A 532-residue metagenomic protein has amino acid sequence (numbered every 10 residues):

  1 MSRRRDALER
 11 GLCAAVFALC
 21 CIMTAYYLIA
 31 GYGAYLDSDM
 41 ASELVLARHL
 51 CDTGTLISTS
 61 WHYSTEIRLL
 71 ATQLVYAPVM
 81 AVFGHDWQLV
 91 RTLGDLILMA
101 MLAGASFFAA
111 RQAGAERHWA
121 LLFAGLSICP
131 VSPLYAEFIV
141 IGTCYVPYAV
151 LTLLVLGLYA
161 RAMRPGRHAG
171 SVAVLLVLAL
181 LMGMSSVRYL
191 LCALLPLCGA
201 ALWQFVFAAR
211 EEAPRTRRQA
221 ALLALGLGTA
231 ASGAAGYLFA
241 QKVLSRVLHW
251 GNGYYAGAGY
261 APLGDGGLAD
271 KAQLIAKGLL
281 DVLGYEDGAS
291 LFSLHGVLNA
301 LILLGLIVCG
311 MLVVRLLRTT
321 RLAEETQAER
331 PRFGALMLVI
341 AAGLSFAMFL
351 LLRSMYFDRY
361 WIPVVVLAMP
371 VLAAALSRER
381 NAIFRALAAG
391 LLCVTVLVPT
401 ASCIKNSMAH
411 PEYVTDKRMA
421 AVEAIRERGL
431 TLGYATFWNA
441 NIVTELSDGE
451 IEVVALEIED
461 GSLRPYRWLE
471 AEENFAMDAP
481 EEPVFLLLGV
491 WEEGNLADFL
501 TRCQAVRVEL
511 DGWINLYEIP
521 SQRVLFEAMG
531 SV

Functional and structural regions predicted by a protein language model:
E9-A18, L227, A231, L304 (+2 more regions): Signature aromatic-anchored transmembrane alpha helix within multi-pass, membrane-resident enzymes that catalyze glycan
A14, L93-R117, L154-G157, M311-L312: Transmembrane-helix motifs of polytopic, lipid-linked glycan transferases
I29-S38, C51-A77, A81, Q88-L89: Membrane-proximal lumenal/periplasmic loop motifs of glycosylation machinery
T55, L74-I97, L102, G114 (+1 more regions): Juxtamembrane segments of multi-pass membrane glycosylation machinery that transfer sugars from lipid-linked donors
T65, L69, E116-M163, S185 (+2 more regions): Membrane-interface micro-motifs in multi-pass membrane enzymes
C144-L151, G296-L306, R332-I383: Hydrophobic/aromatic-rich transmembrane helices and adjacent perimembrane loops
G170-P196, A231-S232: Membrane-interface alpha helices of multi-pass inner-membrane proteins
E427-S462: Short periplasmic/luminal acceptor-recognition loop of GT-C membrane glycosyltransferases, typified by
